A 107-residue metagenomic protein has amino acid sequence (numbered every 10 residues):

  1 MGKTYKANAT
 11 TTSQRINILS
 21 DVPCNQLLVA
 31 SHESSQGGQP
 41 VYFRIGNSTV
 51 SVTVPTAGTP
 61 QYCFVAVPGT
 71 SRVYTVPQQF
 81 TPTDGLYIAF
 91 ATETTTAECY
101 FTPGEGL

Functional and structural regions predicted by a protein language model:
M1-L107: Surface-exposed, low-hydrophobicity beta-strand/loop segments enriched in small/polar/acidic residues
